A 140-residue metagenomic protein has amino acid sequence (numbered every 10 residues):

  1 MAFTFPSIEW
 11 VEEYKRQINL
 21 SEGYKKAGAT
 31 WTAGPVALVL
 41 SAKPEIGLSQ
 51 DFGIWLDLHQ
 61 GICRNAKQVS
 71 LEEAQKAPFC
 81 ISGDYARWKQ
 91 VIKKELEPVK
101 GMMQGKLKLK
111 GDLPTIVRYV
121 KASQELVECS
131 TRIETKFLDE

Functional and structural regions predicted by a protein language model:
M1-E140: Feature captures hydrophobic
